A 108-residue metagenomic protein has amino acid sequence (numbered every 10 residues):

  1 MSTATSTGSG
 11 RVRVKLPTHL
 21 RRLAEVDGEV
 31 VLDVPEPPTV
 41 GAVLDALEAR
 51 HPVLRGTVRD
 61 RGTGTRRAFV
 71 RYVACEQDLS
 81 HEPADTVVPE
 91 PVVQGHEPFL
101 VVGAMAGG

Functional and structural regions predicted by a protein language model:
M1-G107: Ubiquitin-like/PB1-type beta-grasp interaction modules and other compact soluble beta-rich domains
